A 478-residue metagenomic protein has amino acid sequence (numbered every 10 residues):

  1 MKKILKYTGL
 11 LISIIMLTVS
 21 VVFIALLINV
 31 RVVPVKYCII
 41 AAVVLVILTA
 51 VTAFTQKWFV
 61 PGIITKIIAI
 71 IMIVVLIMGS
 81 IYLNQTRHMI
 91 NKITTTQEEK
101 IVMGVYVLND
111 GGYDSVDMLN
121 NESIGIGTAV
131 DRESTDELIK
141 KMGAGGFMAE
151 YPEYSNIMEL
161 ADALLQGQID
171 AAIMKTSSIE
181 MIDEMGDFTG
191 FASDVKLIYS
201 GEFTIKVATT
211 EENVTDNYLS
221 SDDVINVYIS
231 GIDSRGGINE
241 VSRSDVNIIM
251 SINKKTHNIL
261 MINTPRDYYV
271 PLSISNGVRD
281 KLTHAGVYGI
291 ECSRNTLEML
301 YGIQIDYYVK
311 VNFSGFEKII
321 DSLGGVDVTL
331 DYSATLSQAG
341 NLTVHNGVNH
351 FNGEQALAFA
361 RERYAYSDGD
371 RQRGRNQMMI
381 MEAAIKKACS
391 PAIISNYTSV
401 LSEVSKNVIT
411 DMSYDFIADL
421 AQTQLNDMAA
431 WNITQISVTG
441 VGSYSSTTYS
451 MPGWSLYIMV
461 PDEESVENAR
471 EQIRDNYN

Functional and structural regions predicted by a protein language model:
K6-F54: Membrane-embedded alpha-helical segments of integral membrane proteins
L26-N29, T55, F59, Y82-Q85: Juxtamembrane transmembrane-helix termini
V51-V60, M72: Juxtamembrane helix-break-helix junctions at the cytosolic face of small multi-pass alpha-helical membrane proteins
P61-N84: Internal/C-terminal transmembrane anchor helices
I67-V75, D114-D117, S251-I252: A short, flexible N-terminal coil/short beta segment enriched in small residues
S80-T95: Sec-dependent signal peptide cleavage junction
N91-I101, Y106-N109, S115-V116, E122-N478: Non-catalytic, solvent-exposed segments at the cell envelope interface
